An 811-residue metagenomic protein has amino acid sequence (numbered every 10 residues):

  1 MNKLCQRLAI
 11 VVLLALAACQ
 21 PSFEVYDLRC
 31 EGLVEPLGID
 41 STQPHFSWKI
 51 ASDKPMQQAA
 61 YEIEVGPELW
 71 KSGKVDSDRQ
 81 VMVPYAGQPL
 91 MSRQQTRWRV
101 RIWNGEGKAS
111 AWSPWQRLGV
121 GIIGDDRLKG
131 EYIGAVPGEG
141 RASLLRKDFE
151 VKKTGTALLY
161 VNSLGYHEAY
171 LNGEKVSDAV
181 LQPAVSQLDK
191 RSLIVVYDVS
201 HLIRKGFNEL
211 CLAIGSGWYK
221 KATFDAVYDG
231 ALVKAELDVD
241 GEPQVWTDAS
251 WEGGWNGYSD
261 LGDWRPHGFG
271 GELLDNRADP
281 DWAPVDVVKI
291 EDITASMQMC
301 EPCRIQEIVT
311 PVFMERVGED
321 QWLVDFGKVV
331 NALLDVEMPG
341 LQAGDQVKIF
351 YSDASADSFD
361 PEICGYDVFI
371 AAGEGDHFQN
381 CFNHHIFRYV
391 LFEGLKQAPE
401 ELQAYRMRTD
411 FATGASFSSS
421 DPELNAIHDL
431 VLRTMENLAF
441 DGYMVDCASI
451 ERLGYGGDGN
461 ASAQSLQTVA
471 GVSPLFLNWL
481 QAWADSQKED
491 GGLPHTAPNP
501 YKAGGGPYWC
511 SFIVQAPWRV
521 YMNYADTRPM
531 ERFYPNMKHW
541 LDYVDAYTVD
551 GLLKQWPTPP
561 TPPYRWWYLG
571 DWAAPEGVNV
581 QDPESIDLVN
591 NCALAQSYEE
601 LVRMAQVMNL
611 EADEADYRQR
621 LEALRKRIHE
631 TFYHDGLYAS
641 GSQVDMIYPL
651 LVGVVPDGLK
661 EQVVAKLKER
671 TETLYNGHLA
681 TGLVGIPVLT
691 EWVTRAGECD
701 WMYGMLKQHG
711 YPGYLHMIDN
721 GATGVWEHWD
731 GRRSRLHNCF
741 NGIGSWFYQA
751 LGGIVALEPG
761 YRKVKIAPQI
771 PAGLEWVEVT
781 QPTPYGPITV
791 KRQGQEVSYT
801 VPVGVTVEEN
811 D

Functional and structural regions predicted by a protein language model:
N2-V11: Sec-dependent signal peptide recognition, specifically the positively charged N-region followed immediately by
V11-C19: Hydrophobic h-region of N-terminal signal peptides that target proteins for export in Gram-negative bacteria
F23-S449, P474-L475, P494-P498, R528 (+1 more regions): Extracellular/oxidizing-compartment recognition motifs
A157, V161, L333-Y351, E393 (+5 more regions): Alpha-helical support elements that line or immediately flank enzyme active sites and cofactor-binding pockets
Y166, L232, W246-G253, P399-L430 (+7 more regions): Active-site acid/base region of carbohydrate-active enzymes
D229-L232, W246, S250-N276, M297-P302 (+5 more regions): Non-catalytic C-terminal accessory modules of carbohydrate-active enzymes
F269-L274, I450-E451, V469, I513 (+5 more regions): C-terminal capping/lid segments that line or modulate ligand- or cofactor-binding pockets
